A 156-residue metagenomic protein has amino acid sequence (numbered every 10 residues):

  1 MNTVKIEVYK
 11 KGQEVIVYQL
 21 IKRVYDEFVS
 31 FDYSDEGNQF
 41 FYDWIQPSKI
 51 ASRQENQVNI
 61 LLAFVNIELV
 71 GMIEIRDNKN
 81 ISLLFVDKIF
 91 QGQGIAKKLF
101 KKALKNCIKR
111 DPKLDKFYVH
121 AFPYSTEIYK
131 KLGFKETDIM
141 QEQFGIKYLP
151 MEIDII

Functional and structural regions predicted by a protein language model:
V4-Q19: A short beta-loop-alpha structural element at the N-terminal edge of CoA-dependent acyl/N-acetyltransferase catalytic
Y25-S48: Conserved GNAT-fold acetyl-CoA-binding loop/helix
I45-L61: A short helix-loop-beta-strand connector motif used in the catalytic cores of GNAT acetyltransferases and, in some
V58-G71, R76: Conserved beta-hairpin
D77-I89: Conserved acetyl-CoA binding element of GNAT-fold acetyltransferases
G92-K105: Conserved acetyl-CoA-binding loop-helix of GNAT-fold acetyltransferases
C107-A121: Conserved GNAT acetyl-CoA-binding A-motif
Y118-H120, K130, K135-I153: Conserved catalytic-core motifs of GNAT/GCN5-like acyltransferases
